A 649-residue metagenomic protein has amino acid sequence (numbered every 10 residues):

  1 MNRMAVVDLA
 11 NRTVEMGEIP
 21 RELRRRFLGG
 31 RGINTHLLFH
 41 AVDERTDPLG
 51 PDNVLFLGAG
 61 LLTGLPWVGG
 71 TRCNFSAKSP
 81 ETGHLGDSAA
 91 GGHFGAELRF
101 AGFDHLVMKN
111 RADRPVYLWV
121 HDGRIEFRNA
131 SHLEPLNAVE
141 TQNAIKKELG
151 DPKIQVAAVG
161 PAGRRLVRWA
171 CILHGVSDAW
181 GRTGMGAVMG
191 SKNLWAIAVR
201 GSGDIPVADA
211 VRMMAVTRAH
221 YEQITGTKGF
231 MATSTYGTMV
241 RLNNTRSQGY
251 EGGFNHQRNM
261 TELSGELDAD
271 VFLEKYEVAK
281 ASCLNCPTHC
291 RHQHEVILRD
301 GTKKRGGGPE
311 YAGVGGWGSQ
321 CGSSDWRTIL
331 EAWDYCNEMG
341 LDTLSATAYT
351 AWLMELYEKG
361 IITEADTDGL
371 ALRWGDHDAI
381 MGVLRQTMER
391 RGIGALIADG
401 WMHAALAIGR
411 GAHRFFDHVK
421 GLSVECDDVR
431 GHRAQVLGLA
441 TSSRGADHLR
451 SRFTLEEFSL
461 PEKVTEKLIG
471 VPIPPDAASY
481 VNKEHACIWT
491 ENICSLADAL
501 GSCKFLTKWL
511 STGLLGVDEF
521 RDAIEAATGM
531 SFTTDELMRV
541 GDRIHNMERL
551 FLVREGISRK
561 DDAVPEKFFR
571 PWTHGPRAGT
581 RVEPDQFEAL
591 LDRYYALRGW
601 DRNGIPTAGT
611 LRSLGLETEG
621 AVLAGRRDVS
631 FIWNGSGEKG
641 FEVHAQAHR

Functional and structural regions predicted by a protein language model:
M1-G186, S191-A210, M214-M231, G237-S264 (+2 more regions): Protein-protein interaction/assembly regions in multi-subunit complexes
K146, K153-T183, M189-H648: Extended C-terminal regions of large enzymes
